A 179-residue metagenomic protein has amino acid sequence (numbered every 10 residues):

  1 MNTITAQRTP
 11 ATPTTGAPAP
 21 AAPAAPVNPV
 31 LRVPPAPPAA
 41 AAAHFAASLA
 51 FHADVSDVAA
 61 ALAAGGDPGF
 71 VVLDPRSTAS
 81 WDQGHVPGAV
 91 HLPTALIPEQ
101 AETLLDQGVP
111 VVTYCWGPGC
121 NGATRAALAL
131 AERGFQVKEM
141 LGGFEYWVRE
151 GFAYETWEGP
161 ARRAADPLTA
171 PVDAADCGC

Functional and structural regions predicted by a protein language model:
M1-V71, S77-Q83, W157-C179: Flexible, polar/low-complexity N-terminal or interdomain linker segments that lie immediately upstream of folded
F51, P93-T94: A conditional alpha-helix N-cap/helix-loop micro-motif detector
V58, D74, A89, L130: Terminal peptide-recognition signature
G66-V72, P87-G88, P110, Q136: Short active-site oxyanion
W81-P87, E102, W147: Short loop/helix-cap segments at secondary-structure boundaries that form the rim of catalytic
V90, G108, Y154-E158: Short, hinge-like loop/turn segments at secondary-structure boundaries
A95-A101: Alpha-helical scaffolding within the catalytic cores of extracellular/periplasmic polymer-degrading hydrolases
A101-V148: Catalytic cysteine-centered active loop of the rhodanese-like fold, especially the PTP/DSP P-loop
